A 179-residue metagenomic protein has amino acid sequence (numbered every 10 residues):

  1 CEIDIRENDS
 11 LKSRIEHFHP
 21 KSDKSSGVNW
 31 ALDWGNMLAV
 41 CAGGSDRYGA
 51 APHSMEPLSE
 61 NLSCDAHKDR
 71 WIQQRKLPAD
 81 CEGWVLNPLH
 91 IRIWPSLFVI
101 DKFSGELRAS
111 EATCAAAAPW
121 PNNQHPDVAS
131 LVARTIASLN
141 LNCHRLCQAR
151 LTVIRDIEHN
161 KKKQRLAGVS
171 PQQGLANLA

Functional and structural regions predicted by a protein language model:
E2-A39, G43-D69: Histidine-centered nuclease catalytic patch
H17-H19, H53, H67, H90 (+3 more regions): Histidine (H) residue identity feature
V40, L97, D156: Residues that form generic nucleotide/phosphate-binding pockets
M55-P121, H125-V128: Long, low-complexity, intrinsically disordered segments enriched in glycines and aromatic residues
R108-A179: C-terminal, charged low-complexity interaction regions
